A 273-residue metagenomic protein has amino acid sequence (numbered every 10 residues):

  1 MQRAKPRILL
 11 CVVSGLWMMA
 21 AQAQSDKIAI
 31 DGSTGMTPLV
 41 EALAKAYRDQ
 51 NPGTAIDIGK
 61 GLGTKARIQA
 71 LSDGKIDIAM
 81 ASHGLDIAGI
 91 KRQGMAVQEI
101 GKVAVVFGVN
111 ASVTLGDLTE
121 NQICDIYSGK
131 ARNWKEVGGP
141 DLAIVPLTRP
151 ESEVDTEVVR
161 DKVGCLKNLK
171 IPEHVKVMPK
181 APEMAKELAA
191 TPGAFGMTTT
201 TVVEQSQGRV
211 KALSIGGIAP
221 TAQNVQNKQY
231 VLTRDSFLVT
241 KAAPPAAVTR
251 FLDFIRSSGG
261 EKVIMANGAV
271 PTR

Functional and structural regions predicted by a protein language model:
M1-K5: N-terminal secretory signal peptides that target proteins for export/translocation
I8-W17: Bacterial N-terminal signal peptides
W17-A23: Sec/Tat signal peptide C-region and signal peptidase I cleavage site
A23-R273: Exported/periplasmic ABC-transporter solute-binding proteins
